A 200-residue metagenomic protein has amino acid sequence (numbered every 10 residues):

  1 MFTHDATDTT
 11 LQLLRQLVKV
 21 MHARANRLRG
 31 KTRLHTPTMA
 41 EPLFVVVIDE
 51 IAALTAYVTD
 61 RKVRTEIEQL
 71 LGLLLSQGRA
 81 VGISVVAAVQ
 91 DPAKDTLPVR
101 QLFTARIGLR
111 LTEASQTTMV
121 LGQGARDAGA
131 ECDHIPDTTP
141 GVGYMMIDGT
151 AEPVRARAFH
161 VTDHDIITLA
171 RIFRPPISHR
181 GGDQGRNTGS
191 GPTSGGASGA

Functional and structural regions predicted by a protein language model:
M1-G30, F44-M119, A125, G129 (+1 more regions): P-loop NTPase catalytic phosphate-binding loop
R33: A short helix->loop->beta-strand "cap" motif at the edges of active sites that frequently abuts
T36-F44: Short basic/glycine-enriched coil/helix segment immediately N-terminal to the Walker B
V81, A87-D183, N187-G191, G195-G196: Conserved ATP-driven motor cores of ASCE-family P-loop NTPases powering translocation/secretion/packaging/pilus
